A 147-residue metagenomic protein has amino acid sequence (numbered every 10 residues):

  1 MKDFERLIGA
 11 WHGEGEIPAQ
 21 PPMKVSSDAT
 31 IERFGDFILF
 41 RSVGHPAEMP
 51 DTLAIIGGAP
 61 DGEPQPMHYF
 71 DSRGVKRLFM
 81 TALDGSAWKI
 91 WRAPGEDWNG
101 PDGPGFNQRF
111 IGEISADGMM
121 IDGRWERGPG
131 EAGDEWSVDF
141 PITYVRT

Functional and structural regions predicted by a protein language model:
M1-A10: N-terminal helix-cap/turn-to-beta initiation motif at the start of protein domains
I8, G35, G85, A116-G118: Residue-level signal for tight coil/turn positions that link beta-strands
G13-N107: Central antiparallel beta-sheet cores of small beta-barrel/beta-sandwich binding domains
D28-R33, I114-A116, Y144-R146: Aromatic-rich beta-strand edge motifs centered on tyrosine
D102-P104, E113-D117: Beta-rich strand-turn-strand
F110: Polar, enzyme-active/binding microenvironments
R124-T147: Edge beta-strand at a domain terminus
